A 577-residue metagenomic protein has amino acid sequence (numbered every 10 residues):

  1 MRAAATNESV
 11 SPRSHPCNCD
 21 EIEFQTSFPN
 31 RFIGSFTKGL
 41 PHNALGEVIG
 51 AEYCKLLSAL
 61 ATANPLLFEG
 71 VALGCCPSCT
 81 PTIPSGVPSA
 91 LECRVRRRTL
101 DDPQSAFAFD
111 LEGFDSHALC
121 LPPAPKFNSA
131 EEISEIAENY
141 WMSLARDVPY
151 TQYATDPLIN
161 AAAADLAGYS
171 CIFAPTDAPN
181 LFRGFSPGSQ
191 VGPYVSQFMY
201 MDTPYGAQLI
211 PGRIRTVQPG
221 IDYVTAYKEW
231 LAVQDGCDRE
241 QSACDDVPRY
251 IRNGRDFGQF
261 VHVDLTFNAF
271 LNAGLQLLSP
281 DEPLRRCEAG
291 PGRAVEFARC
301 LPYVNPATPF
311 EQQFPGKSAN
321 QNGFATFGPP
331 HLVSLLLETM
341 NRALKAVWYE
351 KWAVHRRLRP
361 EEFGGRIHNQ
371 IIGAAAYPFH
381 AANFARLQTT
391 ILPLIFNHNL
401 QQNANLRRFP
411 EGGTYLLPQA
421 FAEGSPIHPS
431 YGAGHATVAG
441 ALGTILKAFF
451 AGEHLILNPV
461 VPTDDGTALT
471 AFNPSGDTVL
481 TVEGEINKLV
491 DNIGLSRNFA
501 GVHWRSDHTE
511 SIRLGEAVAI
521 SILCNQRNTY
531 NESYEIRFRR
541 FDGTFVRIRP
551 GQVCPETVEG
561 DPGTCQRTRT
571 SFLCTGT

Functional and structural regions predicted by a protein language model:
M1-R505, T509-T577: Hydrophobic alpha-helical bundle signature of multipass membrane enzymes
